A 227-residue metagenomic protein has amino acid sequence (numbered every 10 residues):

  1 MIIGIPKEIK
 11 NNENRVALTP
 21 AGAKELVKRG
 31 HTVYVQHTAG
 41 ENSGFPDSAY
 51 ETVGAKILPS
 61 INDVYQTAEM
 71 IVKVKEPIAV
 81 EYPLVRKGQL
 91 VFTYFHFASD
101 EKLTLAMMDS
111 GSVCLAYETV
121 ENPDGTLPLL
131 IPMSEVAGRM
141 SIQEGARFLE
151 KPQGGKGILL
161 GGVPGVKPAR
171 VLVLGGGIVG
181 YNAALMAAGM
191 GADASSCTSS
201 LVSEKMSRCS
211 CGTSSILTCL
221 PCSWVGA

Functional and structural regions predicted by a protein language model:
I2, E8, P77-R170: Glycine/serine-rich phosphate-binding loop and adjoining beta1-alpha1 elements at the start of nucleotide-handling
I2-A106: An N-terminal-biased, well-structured beta-alpha scaffold segment characteristic of Rossmann-like dinucleotide-binding
P6-N42, P152-S207, A227: Glycine-rich phosphate/diphosphate-binding loop of Rossmann-like nucleotide-binding domains
E25, M70, L103-A106, M140-F148 (+2 more regions): Alpha-helical scaffold segments in soluble metabolic enzymes
K28-T32, A55-K56, M70-K73, D109-V113 (+4 more regions): Generic secondary-structure signature for well-ordered alpha-helical cores
L58-M70, G138-K151, A227: Short, basic, helix/turn surface patches
C197, C209-C211, C219-C222: Cysteine-centered motifs
S203-E204, S214-I216: Intrinsic low-complexity, disordered N-terminal segments enriched in polar/charged/small residues
